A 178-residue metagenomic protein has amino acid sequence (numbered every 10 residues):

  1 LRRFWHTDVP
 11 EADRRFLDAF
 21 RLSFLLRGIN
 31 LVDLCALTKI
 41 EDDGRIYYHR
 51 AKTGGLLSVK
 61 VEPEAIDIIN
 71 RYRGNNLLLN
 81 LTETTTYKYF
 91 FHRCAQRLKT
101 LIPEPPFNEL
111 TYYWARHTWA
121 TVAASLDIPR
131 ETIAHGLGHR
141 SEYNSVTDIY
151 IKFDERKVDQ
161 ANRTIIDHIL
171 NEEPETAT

Functional and structural regions predicted by a protein language model:
L1-L31, C35: Basic, Lys/Arg- and aromatic-enriched nucleic-acid-binding interface segment
L1-R2, E62-F107: Active-site/catalytic core of tyrosine-dependent DNA strand-transfer enzymes
W5-D13, H92-H139, Y143: Short, basic (Lys/Arg/His-rich) helix/loop patches that form interaction surfaces in the mid-to-C-terminal regions
D8-E11, Y47-S58, L79-T86, P106-W114 (+1 more regions): Short, contiguous acidic/charged loop-to-helix segments that flank catalytic cores in large enzymes
C35-N70: Conserved tyrosine-mediated DNA breakage-rejoining catalytic core shared by Y-recombinases
K39-R45, E109, I128-I149, N171-T178: Short, polar N-cap/turn motifs at the start of nucleic acid-interacting alpha helices
R50-G54, L137-D167: Catalytic-site neighborhood detector that most strongly recognizes the C-terminal catalytic loop/helix of tyrosine
T85-H92, Q96-L98, S125, R130 (+1 more regions): Acidic, low-complexity interaction regions
